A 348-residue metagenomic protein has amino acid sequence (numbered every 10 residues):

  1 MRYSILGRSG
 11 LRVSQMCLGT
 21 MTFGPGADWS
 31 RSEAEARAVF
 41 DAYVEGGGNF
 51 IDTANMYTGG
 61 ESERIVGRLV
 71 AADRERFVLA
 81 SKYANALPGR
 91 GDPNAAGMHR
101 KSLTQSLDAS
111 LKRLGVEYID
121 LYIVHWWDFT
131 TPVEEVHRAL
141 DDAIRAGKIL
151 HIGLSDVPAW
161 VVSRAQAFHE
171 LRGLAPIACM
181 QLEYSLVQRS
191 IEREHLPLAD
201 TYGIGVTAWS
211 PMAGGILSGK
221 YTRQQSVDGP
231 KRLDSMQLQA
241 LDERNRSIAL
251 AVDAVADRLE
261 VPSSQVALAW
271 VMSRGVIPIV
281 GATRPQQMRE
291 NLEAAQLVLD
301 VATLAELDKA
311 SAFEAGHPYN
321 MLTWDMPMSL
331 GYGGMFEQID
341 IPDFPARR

Functional and structural regions predicted by a protein language model:
M1-F77, E117, R145, P345-R348: N-terminal binding-site loop/beta-alpha segment at the start of enzyme catalytic domains that lines or forms
L6, L18, A36, I51 (+13 more regions): Conserved, mostly hydrophobic/aromatic
L11-M16, G47-N49, R74-F77, V116-D120 (+5 more regions): Short, well-ordered coil/turn segments that N-cap beta-strands
M21, A54-M56, K82-A86, V124-W127 (+4 more regions): Active-site beta-loop-alpha junctions enriched in small/polar residues
A27, E45, R90-S190, E194: Glycine/proline-rich, positively charged, aromatic-decorated active-site loop/lid region on the catalytic face
A27, G91, D200-V255, R274-I277 (+1 more regions): Glycine-rich, positively charged active-site loop/lid region within alpha/beta enzyme cores that binds and organizes
V70, I144-R145, I191-G205: Basic phosphate/pyrophosphate-binding loop/patch that engages nucleotide-derived ligands
I144, P211, L241-V298, A302 (+2 more regions): Conserved short secondary-structure transition element at the edge of the structured enzyme core that lines
